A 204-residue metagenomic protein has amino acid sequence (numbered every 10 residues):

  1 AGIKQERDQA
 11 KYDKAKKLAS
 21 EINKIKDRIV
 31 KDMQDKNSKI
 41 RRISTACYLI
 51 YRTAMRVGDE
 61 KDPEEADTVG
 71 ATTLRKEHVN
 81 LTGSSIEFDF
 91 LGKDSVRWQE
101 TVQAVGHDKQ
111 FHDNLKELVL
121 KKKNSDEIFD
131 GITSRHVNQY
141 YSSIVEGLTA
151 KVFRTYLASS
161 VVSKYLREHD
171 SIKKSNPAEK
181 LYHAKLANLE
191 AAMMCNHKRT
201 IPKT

Functional and structural regions predicted by a protein language model:
G2-T204: Extended accessory and catalytic-adjacent subdomains in large enzymes
